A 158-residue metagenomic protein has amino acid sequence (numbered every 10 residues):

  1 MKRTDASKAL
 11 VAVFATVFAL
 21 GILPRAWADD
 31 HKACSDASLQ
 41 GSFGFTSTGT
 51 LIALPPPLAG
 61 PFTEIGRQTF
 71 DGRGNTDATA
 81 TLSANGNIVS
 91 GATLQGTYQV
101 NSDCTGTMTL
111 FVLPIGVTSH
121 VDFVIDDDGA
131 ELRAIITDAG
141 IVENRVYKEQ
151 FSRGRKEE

Functional and structural regions predicted by a protein language model:
M1, V17-F18, A28-D29: Intrinsic structural disorder
K2-V13: Bacterial N-terminal signal peptides that target proteins for export
V11-G21: Bacterial N-terminal signal peptides
P24-E158: Mature soluble binding/inhibitory domains
